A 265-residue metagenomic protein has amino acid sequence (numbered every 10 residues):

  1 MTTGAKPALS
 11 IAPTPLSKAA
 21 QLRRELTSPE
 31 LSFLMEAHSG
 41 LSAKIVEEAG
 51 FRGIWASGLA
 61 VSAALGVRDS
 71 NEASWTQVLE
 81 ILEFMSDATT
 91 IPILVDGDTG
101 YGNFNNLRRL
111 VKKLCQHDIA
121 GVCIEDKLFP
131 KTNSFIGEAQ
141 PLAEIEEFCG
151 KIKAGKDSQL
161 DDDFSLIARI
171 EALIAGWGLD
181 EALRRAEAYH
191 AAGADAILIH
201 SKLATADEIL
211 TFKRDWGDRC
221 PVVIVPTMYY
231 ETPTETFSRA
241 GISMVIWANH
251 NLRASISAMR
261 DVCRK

Functional and structural regions predicted by a protein language model:
T3-T227, E231-S243, A254-R264: Alpha/beta enzyme core
I246: Active-site loops and adjacent core secondary-structure elements that bind or stabilize anionic groups
